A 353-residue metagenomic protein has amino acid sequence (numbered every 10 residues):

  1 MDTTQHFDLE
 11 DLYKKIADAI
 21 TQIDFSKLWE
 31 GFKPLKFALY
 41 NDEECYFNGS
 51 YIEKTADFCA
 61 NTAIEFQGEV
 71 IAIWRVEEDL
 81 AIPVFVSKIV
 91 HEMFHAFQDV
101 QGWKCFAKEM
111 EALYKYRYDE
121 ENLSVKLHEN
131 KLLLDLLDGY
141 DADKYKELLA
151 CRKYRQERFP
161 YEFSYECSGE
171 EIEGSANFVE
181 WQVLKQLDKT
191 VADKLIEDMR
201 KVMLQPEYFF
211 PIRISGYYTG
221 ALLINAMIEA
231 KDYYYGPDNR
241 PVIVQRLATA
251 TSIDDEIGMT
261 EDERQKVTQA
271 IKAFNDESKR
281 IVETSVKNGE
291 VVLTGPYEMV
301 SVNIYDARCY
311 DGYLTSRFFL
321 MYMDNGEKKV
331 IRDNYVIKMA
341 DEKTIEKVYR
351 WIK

Functional and structural regions predicted by a protein language model:
M1-Y51, A176: N-terminal mature-domain "stem" immediately C-terminal to a signal peptide or N-terminal signal-anchor/transmembrane
Y46-G68: Catalytic zinc-binding patch centered on the HExxH motif and its immediate surroundings that defines zinc-dependent
F66-E69, D143-R158, D193-R200: Active-site-adjacent bridging/hinge elements
W74-I89: Short pre-active-site segment immediately N-terminal to the catalytic Zn-binding motif
S87-V100: Active-site recognition of the HExxH zinc-binding catalytic motif
V100-K153, E166-A192: Post-HExxH zinc-binding segment in Zn-dependent metallohydrolases
P160-T190, R200-I257: Active-site-proximal alpha-helical
G216, D232-K353: Non-catalytic terminal regions of proteins
